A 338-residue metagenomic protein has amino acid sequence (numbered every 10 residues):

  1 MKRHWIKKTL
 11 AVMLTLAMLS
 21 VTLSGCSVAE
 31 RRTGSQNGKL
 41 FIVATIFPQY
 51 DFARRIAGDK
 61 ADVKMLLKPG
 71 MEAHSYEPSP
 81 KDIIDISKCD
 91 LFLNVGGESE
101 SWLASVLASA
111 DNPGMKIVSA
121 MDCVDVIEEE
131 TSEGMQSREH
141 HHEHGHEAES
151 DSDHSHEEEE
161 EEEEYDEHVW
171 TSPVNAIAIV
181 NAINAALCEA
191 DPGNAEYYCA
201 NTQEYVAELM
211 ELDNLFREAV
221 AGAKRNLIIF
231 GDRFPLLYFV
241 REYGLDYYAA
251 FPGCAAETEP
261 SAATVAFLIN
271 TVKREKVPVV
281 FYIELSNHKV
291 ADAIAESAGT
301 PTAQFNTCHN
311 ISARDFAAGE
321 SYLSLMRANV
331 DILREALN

Functional and structural regions predicted by a protein language model:
K2, L10-L14, G25-N338: Extracytoplasmic metal-acquisition and chelation regions
S20-L23: Bacterial Sec-type N-terminal signal peptides, specifically the leucine/valine-rich hydrophobic h-region
